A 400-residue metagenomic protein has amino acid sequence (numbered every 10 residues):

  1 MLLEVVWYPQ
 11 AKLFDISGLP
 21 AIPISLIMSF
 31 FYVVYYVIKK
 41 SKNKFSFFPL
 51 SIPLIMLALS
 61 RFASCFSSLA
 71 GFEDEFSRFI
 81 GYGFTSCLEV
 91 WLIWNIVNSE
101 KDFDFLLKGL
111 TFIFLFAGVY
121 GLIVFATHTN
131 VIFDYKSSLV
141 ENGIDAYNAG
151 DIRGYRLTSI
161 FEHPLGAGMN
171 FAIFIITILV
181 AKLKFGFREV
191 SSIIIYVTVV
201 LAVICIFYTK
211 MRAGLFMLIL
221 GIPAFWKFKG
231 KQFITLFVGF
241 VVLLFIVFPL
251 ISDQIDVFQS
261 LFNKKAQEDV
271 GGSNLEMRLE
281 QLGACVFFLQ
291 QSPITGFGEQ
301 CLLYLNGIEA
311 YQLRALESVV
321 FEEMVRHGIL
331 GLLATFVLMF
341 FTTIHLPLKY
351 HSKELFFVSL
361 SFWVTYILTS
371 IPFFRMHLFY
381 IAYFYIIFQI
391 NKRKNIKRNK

Functional and structural regions predicted by a protein language model:
M1-K39, L59-S67, F362-I367, F379-Y380: N-terminal signal-anchor transmembrane segment
W7-F14, D256-H327: Long extracytoplasmic/lumenal interhelical loops at the membrane interface of multi-pass membrane proteins
F31-V33, I176, I219, L355-I367 (+1 more regions): Transmembrane alpha-helices of multi-pass inner-membrane enzymes
I52, K182, E189-I194, I219-F228 (+2 more regions): Hydrophobic transmembrane alpha-helices and their immediate junctions
I52-R61, G71-N95, G109, F114: Aromatic-anchored transmembrane helix interface
L107-Y135, D145-K210, L215-F228: Alpha-helical transmembrane segments of multi-pass inner-membrane proteins
V119, F125-T129, T209, W226-D269 (+2 more regions): A membrane-periplasm/extracellular boundary helix in multi-pass inner-membrane enzymes that assemble envelope glycans
S159, H163-L165, V203-F207, G283 (+4 more regions): A conserved mid-to-late transmembrane alpha helix and its immediate loop/hinge that forms the functional core
